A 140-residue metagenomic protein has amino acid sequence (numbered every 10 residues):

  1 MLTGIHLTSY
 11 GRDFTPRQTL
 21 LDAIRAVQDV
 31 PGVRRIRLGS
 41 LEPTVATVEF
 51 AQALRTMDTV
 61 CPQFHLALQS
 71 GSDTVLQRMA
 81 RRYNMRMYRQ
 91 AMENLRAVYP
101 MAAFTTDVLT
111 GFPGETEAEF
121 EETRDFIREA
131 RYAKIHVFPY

Functional and structural regions predicted by a protein language model:
M1-E117: Conserved SAM/AdoMet-binding glycine-rich loop
V98, E117-Y140: C-terminal, non-catalytic macromolecule-binding modules
